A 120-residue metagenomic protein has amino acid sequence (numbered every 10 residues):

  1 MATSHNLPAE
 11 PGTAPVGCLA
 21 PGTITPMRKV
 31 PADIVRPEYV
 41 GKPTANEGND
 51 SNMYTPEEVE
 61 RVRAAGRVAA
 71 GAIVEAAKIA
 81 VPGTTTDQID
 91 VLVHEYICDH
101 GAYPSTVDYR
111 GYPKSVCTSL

Functional and structural regions predicted by a protein language model:
M1-L120: Active-site neighborhoods and metal-handling regions in enzymes and metal-associated proteins
